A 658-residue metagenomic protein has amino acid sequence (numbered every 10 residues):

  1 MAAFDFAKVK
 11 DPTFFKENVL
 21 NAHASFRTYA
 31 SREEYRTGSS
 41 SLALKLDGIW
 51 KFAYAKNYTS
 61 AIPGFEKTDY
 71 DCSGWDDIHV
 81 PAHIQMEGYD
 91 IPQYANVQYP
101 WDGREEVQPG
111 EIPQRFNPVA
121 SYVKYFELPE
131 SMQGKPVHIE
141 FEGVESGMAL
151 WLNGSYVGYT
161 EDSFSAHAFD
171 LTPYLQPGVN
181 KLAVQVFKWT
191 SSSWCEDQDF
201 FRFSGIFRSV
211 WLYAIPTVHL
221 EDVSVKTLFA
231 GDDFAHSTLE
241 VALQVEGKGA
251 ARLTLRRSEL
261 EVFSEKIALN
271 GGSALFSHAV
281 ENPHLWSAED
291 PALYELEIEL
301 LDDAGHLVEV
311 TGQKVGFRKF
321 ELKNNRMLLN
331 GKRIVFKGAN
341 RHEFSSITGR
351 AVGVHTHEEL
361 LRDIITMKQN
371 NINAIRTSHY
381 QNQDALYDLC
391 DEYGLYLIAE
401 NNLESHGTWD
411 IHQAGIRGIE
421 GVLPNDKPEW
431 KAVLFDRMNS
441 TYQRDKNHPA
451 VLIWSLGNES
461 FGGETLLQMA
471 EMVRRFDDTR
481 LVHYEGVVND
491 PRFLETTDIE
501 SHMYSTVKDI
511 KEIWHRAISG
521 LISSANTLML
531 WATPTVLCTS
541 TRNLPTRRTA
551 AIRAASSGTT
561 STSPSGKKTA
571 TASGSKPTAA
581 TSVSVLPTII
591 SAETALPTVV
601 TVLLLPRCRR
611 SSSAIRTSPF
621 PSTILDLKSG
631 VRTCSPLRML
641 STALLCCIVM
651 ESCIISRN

Functional and structural regions predicted by a protein language model:
M1-P100, K181, Q185, S258 (+4 more regions): Accessory carbohydrate-binding/adhesion or oligomerization-edge regions at the termini of glycan-active proteins
A2-G38, S155, W194, L307-G630 (+2 more regions): Extended substrate-binding grooves/exosites of carbohydrate-active enzymes
A2-L20, T28, R36-T37, K51-A55 (+10 more regions): Accessory beta-strand-rich segments of carbohydrate-active enzymes
K45, V119-E127, P136-H138, A166 (+8 more regions): Intrinsic-disorder/low-complexity, polar/charged segments enriched in Ser/Thr/Lys/Arg/Asp/Glu/Gln
L150-L152, A235-A268, A274-F276, K628-R657: Beta-strand-rich binding/interaction modules
P173-V179, A242-K323: Extended acidic/polar, glycine-enriched regions that form or flank non-catalytic beta-rich accessory modules
F207-S224, F317-R333: Low-complexity, Pro/Ser/Thr- and charge-rich linker/hinge segments at domain boundaries
T227-A235, P621-I624: Short, solvent-exposed loop/linker segments at the N-terminal edge of repeated beta-sheet extracellular domains
